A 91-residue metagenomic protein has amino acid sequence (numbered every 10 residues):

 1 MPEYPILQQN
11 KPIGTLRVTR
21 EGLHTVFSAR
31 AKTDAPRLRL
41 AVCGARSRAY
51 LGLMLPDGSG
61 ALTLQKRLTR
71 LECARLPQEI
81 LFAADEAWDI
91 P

Functional and structural regions predicted by a protein language model:
M1-P91: N-terminal targeting/export leaders
